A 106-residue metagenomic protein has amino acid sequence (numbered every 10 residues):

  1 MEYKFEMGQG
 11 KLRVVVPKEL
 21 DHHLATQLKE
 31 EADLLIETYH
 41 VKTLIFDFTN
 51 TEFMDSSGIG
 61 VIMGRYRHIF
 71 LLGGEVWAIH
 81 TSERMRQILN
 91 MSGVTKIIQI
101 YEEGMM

Functional and structural regions predicted by a protein language model:
M1-E52, R67-M106: STAS-like cytosolic regulatory interaction modules
I62-Y66: Histidine-anchored nucleotide/phosphate-binding helix
